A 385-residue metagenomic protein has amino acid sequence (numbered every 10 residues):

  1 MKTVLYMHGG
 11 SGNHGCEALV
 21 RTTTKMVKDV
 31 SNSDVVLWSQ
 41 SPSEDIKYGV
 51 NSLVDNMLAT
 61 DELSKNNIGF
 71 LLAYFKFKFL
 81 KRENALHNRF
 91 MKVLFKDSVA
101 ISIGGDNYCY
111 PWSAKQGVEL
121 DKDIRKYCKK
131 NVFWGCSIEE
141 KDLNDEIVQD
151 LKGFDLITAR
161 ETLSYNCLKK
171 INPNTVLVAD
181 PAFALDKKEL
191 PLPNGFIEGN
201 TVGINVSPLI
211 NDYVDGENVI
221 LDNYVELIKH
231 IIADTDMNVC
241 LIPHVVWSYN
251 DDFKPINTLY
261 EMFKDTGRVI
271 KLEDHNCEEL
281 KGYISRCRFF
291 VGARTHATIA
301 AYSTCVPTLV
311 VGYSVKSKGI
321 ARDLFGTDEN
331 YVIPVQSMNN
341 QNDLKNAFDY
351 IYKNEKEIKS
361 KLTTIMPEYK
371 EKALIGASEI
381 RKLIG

Functional and structural regions predicted by a protein language model:
M1-G385: Active-site anion-handling motifs in enzyme catalytic cores
